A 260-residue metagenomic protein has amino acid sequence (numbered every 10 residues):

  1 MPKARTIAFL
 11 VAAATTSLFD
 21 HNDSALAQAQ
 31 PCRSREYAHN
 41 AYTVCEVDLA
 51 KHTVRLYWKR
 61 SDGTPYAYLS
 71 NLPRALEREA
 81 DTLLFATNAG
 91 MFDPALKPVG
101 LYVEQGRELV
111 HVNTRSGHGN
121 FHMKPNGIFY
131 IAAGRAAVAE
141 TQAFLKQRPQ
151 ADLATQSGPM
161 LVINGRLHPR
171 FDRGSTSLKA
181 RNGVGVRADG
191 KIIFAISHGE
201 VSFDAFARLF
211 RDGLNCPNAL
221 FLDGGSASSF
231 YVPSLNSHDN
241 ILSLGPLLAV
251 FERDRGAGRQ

Functional and structural regions predicted by a protein language model:
M1-A8: Bacterial N-terminal signal peptides that target proteins for export
A8-S17: Bacterial N-terminal signal peptides
F19-N120: Zymogen propeptides
D48-K51, A95, Q105, Y130-R135 (+4 more regions): Short acidic-glycine loop/turn motifs at beta-strand connectors
K59-D62, A143-Q147, S197-E200: Short, solvent-exposed aromatic-acidic interface loops
F85-N88, I131, V138, N218-L222: General beta-strand structural signal in soluble alpha/beta enzymes
A95-F171: Active-site-adjacent helix-turn-beta-strand microarchitecture at beta-sheet edges that either contains or buttresses
V99-G119, R170-F221, A227-Q260: Conserved, well-ordered active-site substructure
